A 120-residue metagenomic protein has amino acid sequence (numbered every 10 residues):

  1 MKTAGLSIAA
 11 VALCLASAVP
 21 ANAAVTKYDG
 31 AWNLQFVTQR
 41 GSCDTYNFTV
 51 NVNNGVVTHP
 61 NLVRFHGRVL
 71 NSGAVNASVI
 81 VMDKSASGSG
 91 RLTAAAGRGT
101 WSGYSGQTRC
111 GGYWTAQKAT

Functional and structural regions predicted by a protein language model:
M1-I8: Bacterial N-terminal signal peptides that target proteins for export
V19-A23: Sec/Tat signal peptide C-region and signal peptidase I cleavage site
A24-T120: Central antiparallel beta-sheet cores of small beta-barrel/beta-sandwich binding domains
